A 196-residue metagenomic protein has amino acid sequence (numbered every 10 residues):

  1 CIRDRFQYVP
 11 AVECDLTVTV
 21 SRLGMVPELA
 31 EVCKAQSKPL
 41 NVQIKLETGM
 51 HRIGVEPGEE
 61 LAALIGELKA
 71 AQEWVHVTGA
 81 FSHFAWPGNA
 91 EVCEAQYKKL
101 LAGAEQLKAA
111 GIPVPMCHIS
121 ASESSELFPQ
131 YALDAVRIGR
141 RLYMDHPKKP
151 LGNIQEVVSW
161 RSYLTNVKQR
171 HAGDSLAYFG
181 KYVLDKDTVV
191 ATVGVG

Functional and structural regions predicted by a protein language model:
C1-I2: Short, small-residue-biased leader/transition segments that mark boundaries at the very start of proteins
F6-Q7, E28: Short acidic active-site motifs
V9-S21: Glycine/small-residue-rich loop that forms an oxyanion/phosphate-binding "nest" at active or ligand-binding sites
D15-T17, G49-G54, T192: Short aromatic/hydrophobic contact patches that present stacked aromatics for nucleic-acid/ligand binding
T17-T19, Q43, H118: Short, conserved beta-strand segments within well-ordered enzyme catalytic domains that often line or immediately flank
V26-P27, E31-V32, K38-N41, T48-H171: Active-site loop/helix belt of alpha/beta enzymes
V157, R161-G196: Functionally critical, mid-to-C-terminal surface segments that flank or help form catalytic/ligand
